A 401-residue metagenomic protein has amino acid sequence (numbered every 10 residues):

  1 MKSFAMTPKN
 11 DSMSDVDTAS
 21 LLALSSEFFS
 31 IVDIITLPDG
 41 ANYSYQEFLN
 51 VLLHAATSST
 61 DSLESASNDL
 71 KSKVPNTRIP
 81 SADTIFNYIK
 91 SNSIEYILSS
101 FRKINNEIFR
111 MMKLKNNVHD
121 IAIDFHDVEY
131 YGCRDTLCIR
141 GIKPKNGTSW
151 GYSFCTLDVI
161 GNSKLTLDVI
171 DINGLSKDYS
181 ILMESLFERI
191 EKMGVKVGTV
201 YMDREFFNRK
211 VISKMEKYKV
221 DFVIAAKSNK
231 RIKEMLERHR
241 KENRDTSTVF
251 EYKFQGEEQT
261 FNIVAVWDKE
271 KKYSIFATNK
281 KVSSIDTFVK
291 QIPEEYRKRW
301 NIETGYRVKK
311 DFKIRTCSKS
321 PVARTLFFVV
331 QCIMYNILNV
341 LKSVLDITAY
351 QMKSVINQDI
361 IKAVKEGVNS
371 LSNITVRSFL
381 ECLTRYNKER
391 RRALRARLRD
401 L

Functional and structural regions predicted by a protein language model:
M1-N42, K73-V74, H239-A265, K269 (+2 more regions): A short, flexible helix-boundary coil/loop motif
D33-R102, G161-K164, G198, K210 (+3 more regions): Short, positively charged, Gly/Tyr-enriched micro-motifs that form contact patches at catalytic or ligand/partner
V51, A66, S81-I85, N117-V128 (+6 more regions): Short, conserved catalytic/metal-binding motifs centered on acidic residues
D69, K73, E107, S185-M193: A generic secondary-structure signal
F86-I160: Active-site-proximal, Lys/Arg-enriched surface segment that forms a nucleic-acid-binding/basic interface patch
D127, F250-Y252, D286-A323: Short amphipathic alpha-helical "interface-anchor" segments enriched in bulky aromatics
D158-K164, D268-E270: Short acidic-glycine loop/turn motifs at beta-strand connectors
V169-K272, Y350, S354, I360-I361 (+2 more regions): An internal, acidic/charged active-site-proximal segment that coordinates divalent cations and/or engages
